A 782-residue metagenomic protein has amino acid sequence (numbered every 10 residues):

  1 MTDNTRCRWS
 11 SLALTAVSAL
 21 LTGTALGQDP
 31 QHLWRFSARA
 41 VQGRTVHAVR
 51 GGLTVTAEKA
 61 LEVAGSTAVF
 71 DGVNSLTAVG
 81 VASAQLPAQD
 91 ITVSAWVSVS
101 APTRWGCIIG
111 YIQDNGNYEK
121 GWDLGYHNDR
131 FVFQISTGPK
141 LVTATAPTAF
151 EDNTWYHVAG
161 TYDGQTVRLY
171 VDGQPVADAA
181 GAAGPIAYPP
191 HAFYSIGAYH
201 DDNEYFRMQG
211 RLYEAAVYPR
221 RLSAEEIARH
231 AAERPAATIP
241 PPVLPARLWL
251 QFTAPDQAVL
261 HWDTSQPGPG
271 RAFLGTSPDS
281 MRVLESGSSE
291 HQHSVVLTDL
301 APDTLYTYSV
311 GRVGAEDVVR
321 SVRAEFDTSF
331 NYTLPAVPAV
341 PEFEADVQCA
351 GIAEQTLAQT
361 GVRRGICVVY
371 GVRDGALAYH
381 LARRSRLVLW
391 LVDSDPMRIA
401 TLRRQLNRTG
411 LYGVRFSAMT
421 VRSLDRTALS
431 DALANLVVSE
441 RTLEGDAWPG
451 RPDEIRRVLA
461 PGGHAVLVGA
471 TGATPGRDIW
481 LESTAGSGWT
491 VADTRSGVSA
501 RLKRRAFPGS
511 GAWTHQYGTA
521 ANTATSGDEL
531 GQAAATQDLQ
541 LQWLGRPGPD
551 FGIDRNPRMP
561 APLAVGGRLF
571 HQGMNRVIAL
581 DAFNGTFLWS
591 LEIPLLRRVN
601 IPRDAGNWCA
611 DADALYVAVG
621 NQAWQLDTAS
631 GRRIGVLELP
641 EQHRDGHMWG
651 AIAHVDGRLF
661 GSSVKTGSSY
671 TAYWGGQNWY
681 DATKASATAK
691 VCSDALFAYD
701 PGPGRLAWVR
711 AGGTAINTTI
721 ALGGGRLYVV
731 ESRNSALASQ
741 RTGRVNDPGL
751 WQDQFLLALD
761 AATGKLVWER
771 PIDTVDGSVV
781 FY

Functional and structural regions predicted by a protein language model:
Q28-P240: Extracellular glycan-associated modules
P189-A192, A236-V243, D327-I352, R505-Y517: Low-complexity, Pro/Ser/Thr- and charge-rich linker/hinge segments at domain boundaries
I239-P335: Short, surface-exposed linear motifs at loops/turns and structural transition points
V362-H380, W390: Conserved class I S-adenosyl-L-methionine
L424-L436: A short acidic, Gly/Pro-enriched loop at the edge of an enzyme's catalytic core that lines a small-molecule cofactor
A447-G462: A short glycine-rich, Lys/Arg-flanked "PGG" loop and its adjoining helix->strand segment in the class I
D554-V577, V599-W624, R644-L696, G712-L756 (+1 more regions): Repeat-blade elements of multi-bladed beta-propeller folds
A582-N584, D627-G631, D700-P703, D760-T763: Short loop/turn segments that connect beta-strands within beta-propeller blades
